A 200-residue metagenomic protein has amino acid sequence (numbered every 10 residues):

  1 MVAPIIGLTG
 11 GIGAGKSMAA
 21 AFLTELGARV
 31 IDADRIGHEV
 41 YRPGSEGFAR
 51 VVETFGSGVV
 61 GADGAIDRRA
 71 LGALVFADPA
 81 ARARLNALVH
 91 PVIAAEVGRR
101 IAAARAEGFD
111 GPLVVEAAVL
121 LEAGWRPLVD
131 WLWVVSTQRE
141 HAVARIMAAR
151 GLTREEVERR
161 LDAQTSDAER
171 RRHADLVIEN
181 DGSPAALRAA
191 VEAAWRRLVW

Functional and structural regions predicted by a protein language model:
M1-A28, A33-R35: Walker A (P-loop) phosphate-binding motif
G15, D34, L85, V114 (+3 more regions): Residue-level signal for inorganic ion chemistry
M18-A21, R29-R42, S57, A148 (+1 more regions): N-terminal polybasic phosphate/anion-binding patch
L26, F48-V52, R139-A144, R154 (+1 more regions): An amphipathic alpha-helix signature
V30, L132-V134, V177-I178: Short, well-ordered beta-strand core segments
R35-P112: ATP-dependent small-molecule kinase phosphotransfer cores that center on conserved nucleotide phosphate-binding segments
A94, G98-A148: ATP-dependent NMP and nucleoside kinases share a basic, alpha-helical "lid"
V97-R99, R126-L128, R145-A148, L152-W200: Small-molecule kinase domains that catalyze NTP-dependent phosphoryl transfer to phosphate-bearing small molecules
